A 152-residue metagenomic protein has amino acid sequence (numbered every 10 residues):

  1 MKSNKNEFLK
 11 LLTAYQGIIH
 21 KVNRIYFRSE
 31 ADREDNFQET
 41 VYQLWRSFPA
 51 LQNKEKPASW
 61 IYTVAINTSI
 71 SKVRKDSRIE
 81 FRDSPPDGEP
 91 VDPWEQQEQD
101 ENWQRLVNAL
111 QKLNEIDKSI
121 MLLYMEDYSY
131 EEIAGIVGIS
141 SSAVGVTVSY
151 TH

Functional and structural regions predicted by a protein language model:
M1-K21, I25, E34: A short, charge-rich alpha-helical start-of-domain segment used by transcription regulators
K2, V41-K56, K75-D76: Sigma70-family region 2
D35-Y42, K56-N67: Structural recognition of an alpha-helix C-terminal capping motif at a helix-to-coil junction
Q52, T63-D83, Q99: Arg/Lys-rich amphipathic alpha helix in sigma70-family domain 2
I66, I70, V137-H152: DNA-recognition helix of helix-turn-helix
S84-Q111: Acidic, proline/glycine-rich intrinsically disordered inter-domain spacer in sigma factors
Q111, E115, E126-V146: Helix-turn-helix DNA-binding module
I120-M121: A short pre-motif secondary-structure segment
